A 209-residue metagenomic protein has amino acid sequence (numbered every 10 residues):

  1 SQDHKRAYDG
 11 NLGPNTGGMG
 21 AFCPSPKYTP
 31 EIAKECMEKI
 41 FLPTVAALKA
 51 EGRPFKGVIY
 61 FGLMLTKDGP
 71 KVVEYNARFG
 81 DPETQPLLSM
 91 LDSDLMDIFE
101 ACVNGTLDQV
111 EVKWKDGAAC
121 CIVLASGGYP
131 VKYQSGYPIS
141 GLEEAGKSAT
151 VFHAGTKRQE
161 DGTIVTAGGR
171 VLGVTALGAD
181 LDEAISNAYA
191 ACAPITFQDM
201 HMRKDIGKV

Functional and structural regions predicted by a protein language model:
S1, G62-M64, V123, S140 (+3 more regions): Residues in well-ordered beta-strands of folded domains
S1-T84: Internal nucleotide-binding/catalytic subdomain
R6-N11, L88, Q198-H201: A short, polar/charged loop-to-alpha-helix boundary motif
Y8-G10, Q109-E111, K157-I164: Short beta-strand/turn micro-motifs at beta-sheet edges
G13, G20, P70-K71, A119-I122 (+3 more regions): Structural motif
M37-I59, N76-S148, Q159: Active-site "cap" helix and flanking loop/linker of ATP-utilizing ligase/carboxylase catalytic domains
K67, K113-D116, E144-G146, I164-R170: A structural signal for short secondary-structure junctions
T156-D161, V165-V209: Generic C-terminus detector
